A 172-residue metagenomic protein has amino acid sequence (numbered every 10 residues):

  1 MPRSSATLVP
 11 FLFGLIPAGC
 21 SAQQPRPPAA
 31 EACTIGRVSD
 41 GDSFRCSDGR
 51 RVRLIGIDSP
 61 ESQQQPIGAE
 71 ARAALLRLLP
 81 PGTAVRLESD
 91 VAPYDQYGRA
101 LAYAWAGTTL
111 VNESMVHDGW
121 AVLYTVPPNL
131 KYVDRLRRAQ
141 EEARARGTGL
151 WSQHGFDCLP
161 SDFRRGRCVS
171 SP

Functional and structural regions predicted by a protein language model:
P2-S5, G14-P172: Small beta-barrel nucleic-acid-binding modules, primarily SNase/OB-fold domains and secondarily Tudor-like barrels
